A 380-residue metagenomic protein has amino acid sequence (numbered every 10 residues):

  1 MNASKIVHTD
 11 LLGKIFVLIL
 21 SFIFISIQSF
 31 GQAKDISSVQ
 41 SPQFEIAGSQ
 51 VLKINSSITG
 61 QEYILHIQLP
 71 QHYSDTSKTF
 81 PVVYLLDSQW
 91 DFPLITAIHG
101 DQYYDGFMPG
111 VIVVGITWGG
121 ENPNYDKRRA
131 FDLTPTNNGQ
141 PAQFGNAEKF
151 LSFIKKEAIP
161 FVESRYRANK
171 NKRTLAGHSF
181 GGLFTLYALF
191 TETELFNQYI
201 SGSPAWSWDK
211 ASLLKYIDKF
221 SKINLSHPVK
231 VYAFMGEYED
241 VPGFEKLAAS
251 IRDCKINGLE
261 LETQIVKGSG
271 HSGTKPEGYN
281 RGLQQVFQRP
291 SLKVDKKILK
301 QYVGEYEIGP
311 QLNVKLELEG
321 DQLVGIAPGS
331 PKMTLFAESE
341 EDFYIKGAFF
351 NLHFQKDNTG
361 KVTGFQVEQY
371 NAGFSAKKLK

Functional and structural regions predicted by a protein language model:
M1-S37: Bacterial Sec-dependent N-terminal signal peptides
L20, Q198, D295-K297: Alpha-helical interaction segments
F22, Q43-E45, S56-I58, Y104-F107 (+10 more regions): Sterically constrained small-residue positions within well-ordered secondary structures of folded domains
I25-I27, G278, Y302: Generic detector of short, well-ordered, non-transmembrane alpha-helical segments enriched in hydrophobic residues
A33-P290: Non-catalytic cap/lid and distal C-terminal segments of serine-dependent acyl enzymes
L69, Q288-K380: Peripheral terminal and inter-domain segments
